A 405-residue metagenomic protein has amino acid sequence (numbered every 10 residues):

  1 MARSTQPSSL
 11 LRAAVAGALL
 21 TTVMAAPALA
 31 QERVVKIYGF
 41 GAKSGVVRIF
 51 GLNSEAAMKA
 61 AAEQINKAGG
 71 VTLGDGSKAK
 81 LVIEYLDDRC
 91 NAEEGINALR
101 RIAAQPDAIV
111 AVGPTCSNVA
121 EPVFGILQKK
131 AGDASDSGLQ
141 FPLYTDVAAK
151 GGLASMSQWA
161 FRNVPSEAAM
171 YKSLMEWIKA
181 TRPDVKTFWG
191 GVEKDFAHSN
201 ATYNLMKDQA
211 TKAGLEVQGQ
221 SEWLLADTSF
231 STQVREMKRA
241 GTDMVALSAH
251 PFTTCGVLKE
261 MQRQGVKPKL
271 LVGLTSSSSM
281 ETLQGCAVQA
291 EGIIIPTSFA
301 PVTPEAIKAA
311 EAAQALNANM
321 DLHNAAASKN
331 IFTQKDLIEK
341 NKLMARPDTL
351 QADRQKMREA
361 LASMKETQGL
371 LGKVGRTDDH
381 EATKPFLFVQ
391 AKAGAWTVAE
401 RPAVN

Functional and structural regions predicted by a protein language model:
A2-V15: Bacterial N-terminal signal peptides that target proteins for export
M24-A30: Sec/Tat signal peptide C-region and signal peptidase I cleavage site
Y38-K59, L86-A92, T115, G191-A201 (+1 more regions): Extracytoplasmic "Venus flytrap"
I49-A56, V71-L153, N163, W223-F230: Beta-alpha junction/loop-to-helix N-cap segments that form part of ligand/metal-binding clefts
F50-G74, N204-T211: Short, polar/charged alpha-helical segment
A108-Q220, K269-I295: Extracytoplasmic ligand/sensor domains, especially the bilobed periplasmic-binding protein
M261-I331, E339-K342, A391, W396-V404: Extracellular/periplasmic periplasmic-binding protein-like sensory domains
A315-N324, K335-V398: Segments of small-molecule ligand-sensing domains
